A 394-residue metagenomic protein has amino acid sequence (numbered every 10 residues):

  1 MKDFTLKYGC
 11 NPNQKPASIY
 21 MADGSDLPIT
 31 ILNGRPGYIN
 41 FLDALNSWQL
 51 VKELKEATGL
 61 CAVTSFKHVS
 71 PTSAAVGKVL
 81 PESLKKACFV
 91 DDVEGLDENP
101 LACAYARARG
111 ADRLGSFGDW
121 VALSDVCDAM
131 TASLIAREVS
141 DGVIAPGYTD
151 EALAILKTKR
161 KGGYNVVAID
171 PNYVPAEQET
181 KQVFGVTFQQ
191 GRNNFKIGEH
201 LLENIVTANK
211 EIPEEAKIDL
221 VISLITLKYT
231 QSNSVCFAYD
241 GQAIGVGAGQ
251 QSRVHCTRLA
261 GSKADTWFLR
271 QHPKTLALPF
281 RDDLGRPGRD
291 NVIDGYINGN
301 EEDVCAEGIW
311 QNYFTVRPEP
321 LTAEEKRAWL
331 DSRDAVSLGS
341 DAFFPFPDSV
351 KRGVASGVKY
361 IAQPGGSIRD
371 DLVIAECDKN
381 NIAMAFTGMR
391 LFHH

Functional and structural regions predicted by a protein language model:
M1-L201, A216-S234: Active-site loops and adjacent core secondary-structure elements that bind or stabilize anionic groups
D23-R35, A111-F117, G191-K210, P287-I309 (+2 more regions): Gly-rich Lys/Arg/Thr-decorated short loops/hinges at beta-loop-alpha junctions or inter-strand turns that position
E53, Y229, T266-R270, A355 (+1 more regions): Conserved helix-loop functional segments at active or binding sites
A57-S65, V166-I169, S232-Y239, L269-F280 (+1 more regions): Flexible, glycine/charged-enriched surface loops at secondary-structure junctions
S70, C127, Y239-Q242, F344 (+1 more regions): Active-site-proximal loop/turn and secondary-structure-junction residues that shape catalytic pockets, frequently
T72-R113, I244-F343: Glycine- and Gly-Pro-enriched alpha-helical subdomains that act as flexible, kink-prone "lid/hinge" or packing modules
D119, L123-S124, R137-V167, N172-V174 (+5 more regions): C-terminal binding/interaction regions
E177-I212, L269-N291: Substrate-contacting helices/loops that form the catalytic groove of nucleic-acid and nucleotide-polymer processing
